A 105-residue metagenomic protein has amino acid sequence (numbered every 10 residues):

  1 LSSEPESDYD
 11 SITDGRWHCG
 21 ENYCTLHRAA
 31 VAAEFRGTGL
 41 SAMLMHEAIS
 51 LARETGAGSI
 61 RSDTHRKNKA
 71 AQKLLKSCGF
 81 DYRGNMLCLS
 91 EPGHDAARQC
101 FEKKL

Functional and structural regions predicted by a protein language model:
L1-A30, R36, S90: Conserved acyl-donor/pantetheine-binding loop and adjacent beta-alpha core of acyl/acetyltransferases and related
S3-P5, D63-T64, K76, D81-A97: Conserved catalytic-core motifs of GNAT/GCN5-like acyltransferases
N22, D95-F101: Short beta-strand micro-motifs in enzyme catalytic cores
V31, G37-S50, K73-S77: Conserved acetyl-CoA-binding loop-helix of GNAT-fold acetyltransferases
A42, E54, R66-G84: Conserved active-site alpha-helix within GNAT-family acetyltransferase domains
M45, A52-T64: Conserved GNAT acetyl-CoA-binding A-motif
M45, A70, S90-H94: Short glycine/proline-centered loop/turn elements that form peptide/ligand docking sites
K103-L105: Active-site beta-strand termini and strand-to-loop segments that position acidic
